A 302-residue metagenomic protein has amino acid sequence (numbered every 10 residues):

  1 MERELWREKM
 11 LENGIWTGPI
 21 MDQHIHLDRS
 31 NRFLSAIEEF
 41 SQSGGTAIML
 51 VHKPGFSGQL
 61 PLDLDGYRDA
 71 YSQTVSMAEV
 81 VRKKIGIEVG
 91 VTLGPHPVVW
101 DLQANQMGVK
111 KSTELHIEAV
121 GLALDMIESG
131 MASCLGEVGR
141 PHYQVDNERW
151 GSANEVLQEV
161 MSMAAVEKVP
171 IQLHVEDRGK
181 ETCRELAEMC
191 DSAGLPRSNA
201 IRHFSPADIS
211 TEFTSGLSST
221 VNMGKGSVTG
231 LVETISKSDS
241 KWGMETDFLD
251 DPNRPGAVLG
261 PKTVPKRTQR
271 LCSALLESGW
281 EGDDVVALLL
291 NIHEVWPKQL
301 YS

Functional and structural regions predicted by a protein language model:
M1-G151, E155-E167, L173, R184-A193 (+6 more regions): Mid-domain alpha/beta scaffold segments of enzyme catalytic cores
M10, D239, L275-S278: Compositionally biased, low-complexity repeat tracts
P95, M223, T246: Residues at the C-termini of beta-strands that transition into short coil/loop
Q158-G243: Catalytic pocket-lining loop regions of alpha/beta-barrel enzymes, especially the amidohydrolase/enolase/GH5 lineages
P206, T214-S218, G224, S278-S302: C-terminal helical cap
